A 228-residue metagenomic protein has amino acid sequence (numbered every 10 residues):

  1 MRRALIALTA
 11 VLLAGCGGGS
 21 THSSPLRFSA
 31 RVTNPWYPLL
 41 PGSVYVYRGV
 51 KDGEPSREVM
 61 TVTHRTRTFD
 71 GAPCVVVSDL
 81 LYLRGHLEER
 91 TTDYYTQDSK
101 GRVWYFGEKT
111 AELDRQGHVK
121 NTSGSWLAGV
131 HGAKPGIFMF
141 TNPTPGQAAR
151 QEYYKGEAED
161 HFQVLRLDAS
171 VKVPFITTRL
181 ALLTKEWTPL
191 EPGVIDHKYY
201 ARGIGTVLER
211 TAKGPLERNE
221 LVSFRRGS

Functional and structural regions predicted by a protein language model:
M1-A4: Positively charged n-region of N-terminal signal peptides that target proteins for export
L13-G15: C-terminal motif of bacterial Sec signal peptides marking the signal peptidase cleavage site
G17-S228: Conserved functional acidic sites
